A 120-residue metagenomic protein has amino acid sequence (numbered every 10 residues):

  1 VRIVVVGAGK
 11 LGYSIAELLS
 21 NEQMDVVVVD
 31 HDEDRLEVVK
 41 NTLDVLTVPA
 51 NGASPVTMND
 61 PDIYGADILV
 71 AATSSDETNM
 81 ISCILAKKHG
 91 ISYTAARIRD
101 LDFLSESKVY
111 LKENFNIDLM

Functional and structural regions predicted by a protein language model:
V1-M120: Cytosolic regulatory regions of ion transport systems
